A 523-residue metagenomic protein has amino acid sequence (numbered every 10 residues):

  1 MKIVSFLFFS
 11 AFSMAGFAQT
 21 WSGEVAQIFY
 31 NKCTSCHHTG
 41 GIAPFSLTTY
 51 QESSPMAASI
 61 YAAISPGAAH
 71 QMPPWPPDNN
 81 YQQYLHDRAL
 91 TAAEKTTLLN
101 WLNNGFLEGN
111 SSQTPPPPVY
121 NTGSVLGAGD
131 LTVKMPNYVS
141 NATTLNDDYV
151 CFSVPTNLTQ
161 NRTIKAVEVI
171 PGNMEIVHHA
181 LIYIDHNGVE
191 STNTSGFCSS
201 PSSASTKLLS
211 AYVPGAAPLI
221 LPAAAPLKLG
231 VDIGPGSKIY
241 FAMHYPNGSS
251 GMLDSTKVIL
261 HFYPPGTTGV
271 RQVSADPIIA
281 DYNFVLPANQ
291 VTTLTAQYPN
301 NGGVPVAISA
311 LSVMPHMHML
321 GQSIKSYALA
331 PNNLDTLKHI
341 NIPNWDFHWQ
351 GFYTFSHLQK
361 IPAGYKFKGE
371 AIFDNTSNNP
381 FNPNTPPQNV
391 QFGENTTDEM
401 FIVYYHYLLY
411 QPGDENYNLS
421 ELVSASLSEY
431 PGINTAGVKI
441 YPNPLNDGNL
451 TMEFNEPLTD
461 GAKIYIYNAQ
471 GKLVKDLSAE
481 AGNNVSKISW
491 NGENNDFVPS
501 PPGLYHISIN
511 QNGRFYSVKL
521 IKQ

Functional and structural regions predicted by a protein language model:
M1-S22, S426-Y430: Bacterial Sec-dependent N-terminal signal peptides
Q19-F152: Aromatic- and Gly/Pro-enriched helix-to-coil junctions and flexible linker segments
T39-G40, H186-G188, A330-N332, Q470 (+1 more regions): Solvent-exposed strand-loop boundary residues in beta-sheet-rich modules
A43-F45, A58, T256, I488 (+2 more regions): Extracytoplasmic/periplasmic beta-strand context in beta-sandwich domains, especially the cupredoxin/COX2 CuA-binding
F45, M72-Y84, Q113-R162, A166-S309 (+1 more regions): Beta-strand-centric surfaces of beta-sandwich/beta-rich domains
N103, A242-P246, I372-D374, E493 (+1 more regions): Beta-strand-rich extracellular modules
I433-Y441, L445-Q523: C-terminal outer-membrane/trafficking sorting elements
